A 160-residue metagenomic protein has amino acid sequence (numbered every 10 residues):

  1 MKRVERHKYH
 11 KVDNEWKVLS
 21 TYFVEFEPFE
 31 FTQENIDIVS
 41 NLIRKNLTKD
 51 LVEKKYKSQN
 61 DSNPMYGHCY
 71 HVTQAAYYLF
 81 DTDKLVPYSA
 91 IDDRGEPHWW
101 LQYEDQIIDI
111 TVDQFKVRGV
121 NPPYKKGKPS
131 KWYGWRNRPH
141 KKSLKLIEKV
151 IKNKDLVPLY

Functional and structural regions predicted by a protein language model:
K2-Y160: A structural boundary/capping signal
